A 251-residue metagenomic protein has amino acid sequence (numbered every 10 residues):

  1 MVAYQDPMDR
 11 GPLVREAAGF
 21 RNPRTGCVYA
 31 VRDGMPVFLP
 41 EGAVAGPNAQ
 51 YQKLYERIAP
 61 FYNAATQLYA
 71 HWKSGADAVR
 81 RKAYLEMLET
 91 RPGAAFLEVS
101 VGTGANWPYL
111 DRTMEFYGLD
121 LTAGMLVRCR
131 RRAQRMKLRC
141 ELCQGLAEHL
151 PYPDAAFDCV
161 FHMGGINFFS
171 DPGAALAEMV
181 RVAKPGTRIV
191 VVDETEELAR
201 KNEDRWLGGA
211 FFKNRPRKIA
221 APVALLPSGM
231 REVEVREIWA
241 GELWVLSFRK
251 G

Functional and structural regions predicted by a protein language model:
M1-K53: N-terminal auxiliary segments of SAM/dcSAM-dependent transferases
L39-R91, A105-N106, M125-R128, R132-M136 (+2 more regions): Conserved class I S-adenosyl-L-methionine
A95, T187-R188: Short glycine-centered segments of the SAM/dcSAM-binding site in methyltransferase folds
A95-H149: Class I SAM-dependent methyltransferase SAM/SAH-binding core
E148-C159: A short acidic, Gly/Pro-enriched loop at the edge of an enzyme's catalytic core that lines a small-molecule cofactor
C159-D171: A short SAM/SAH-binding and catalytic strip from SAM-dependent methyltransferases
G173-P185: A short glycine-rich, Lys/Arg-flanked "PGG" loop and its adjoining helix->strand segment in the class I
V190-S247: C-terminal alpha-helical "lid/dimerization" subdomain adjacent to the S-adenosyl-L-methionine
